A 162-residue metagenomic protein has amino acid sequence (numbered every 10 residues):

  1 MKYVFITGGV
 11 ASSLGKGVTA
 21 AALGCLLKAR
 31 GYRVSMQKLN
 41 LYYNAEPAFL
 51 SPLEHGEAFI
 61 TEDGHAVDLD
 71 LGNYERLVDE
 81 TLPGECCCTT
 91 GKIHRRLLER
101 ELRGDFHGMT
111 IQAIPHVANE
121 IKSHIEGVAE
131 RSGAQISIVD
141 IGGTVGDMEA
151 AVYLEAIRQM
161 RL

Functional and structural regions predicted by a protein language model:
M1-L162: Flexible phosphate-sensing "switch/lid" loops adjacent to ATP/NTP-binding sites across phosphate-transfer
